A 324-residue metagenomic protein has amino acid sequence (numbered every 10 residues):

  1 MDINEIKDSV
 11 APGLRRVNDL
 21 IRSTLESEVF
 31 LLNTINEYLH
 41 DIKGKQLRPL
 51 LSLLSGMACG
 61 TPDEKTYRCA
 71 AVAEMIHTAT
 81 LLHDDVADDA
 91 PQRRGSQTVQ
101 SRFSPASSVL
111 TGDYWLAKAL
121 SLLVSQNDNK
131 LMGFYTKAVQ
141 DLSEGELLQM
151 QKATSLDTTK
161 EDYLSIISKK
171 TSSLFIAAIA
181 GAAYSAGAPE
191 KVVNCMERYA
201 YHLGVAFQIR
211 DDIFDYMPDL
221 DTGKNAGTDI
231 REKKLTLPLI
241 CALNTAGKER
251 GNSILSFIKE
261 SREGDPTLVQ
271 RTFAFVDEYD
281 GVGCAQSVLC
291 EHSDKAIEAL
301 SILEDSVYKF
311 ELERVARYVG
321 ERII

Functional and structural regions predicted by a protein language model:
M1-I324: All-alpha prenyltransferase/terpene-synthase fold signal
